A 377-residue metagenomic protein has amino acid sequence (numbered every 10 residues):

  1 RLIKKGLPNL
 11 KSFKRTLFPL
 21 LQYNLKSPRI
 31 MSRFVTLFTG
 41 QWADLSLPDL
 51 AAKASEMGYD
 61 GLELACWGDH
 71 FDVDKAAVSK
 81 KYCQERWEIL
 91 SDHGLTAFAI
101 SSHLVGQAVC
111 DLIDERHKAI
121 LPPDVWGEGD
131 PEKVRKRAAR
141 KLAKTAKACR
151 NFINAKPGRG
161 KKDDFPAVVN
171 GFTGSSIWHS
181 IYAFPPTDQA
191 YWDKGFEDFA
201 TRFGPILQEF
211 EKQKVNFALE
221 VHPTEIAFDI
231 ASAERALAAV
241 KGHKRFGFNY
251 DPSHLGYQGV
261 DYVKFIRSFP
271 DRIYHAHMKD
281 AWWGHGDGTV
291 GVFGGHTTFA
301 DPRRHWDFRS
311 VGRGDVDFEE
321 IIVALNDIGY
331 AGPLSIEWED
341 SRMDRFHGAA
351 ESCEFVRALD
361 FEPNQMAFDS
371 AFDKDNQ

Functional and structural regions predicted by a protein language model:
Y23-N24, D49, K53, D92 (+2 more regions): Active-site acidic/histidine proton-transfer and metal-coordination neighborhood in alpha/beta enzyme cores
R33-T39, L62-L64, A97-S102, V169-G171 (+4 more regions): Hydrophobic faces of well-ordered beta-strands that scaffold small-molecule active sites in alpha/beta enzyme cores
F38-W42, A65-D69, S102-V105, G174-S176 (+4 more regions): Active-site beta-loop-alpha junctions enriched in small/polar residues
A43-A54, R137-A148, Q258-I266, F318-E320: Short, acidic/polar
L50-G68: Catalytic domains of carbohydrate-active enzymes, especially glycoside hydrolases
A54, L62, L90, I100 (+8 more regions): Conserved, mostly hydrophobic/aromatic
G61, I100, Y182-D315, N364-N376: Acidic/histidine-rich catalytic cores of soluble enzymes
A65-W87: Glycine-rich, proline-tolerant flexible connector loops at the mouths of alpha/beta enzymes
